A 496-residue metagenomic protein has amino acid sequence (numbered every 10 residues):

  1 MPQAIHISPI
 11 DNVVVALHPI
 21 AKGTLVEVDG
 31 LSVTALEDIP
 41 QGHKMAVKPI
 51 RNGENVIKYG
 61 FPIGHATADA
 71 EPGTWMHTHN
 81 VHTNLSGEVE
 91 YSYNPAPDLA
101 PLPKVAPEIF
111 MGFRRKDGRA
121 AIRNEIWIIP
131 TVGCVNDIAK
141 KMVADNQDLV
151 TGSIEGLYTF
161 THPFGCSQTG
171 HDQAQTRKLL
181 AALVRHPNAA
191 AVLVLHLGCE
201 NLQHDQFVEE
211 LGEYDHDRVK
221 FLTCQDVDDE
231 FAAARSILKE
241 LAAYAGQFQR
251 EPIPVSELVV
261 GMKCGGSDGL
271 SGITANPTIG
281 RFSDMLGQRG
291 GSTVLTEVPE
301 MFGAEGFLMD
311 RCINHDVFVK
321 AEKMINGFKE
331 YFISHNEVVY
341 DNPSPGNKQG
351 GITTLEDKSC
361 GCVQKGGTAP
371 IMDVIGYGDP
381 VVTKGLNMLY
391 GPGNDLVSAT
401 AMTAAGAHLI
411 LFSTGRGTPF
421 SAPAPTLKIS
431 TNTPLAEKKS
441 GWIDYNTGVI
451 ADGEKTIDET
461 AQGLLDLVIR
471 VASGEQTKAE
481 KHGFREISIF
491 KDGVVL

Functional and structural regions predicted by a protein language model:
M1-L409, R416-P419, A424-L496: Metallocofactor- and cofactor-centric catalytic cores in central/energy metabolism, strongly enriched
